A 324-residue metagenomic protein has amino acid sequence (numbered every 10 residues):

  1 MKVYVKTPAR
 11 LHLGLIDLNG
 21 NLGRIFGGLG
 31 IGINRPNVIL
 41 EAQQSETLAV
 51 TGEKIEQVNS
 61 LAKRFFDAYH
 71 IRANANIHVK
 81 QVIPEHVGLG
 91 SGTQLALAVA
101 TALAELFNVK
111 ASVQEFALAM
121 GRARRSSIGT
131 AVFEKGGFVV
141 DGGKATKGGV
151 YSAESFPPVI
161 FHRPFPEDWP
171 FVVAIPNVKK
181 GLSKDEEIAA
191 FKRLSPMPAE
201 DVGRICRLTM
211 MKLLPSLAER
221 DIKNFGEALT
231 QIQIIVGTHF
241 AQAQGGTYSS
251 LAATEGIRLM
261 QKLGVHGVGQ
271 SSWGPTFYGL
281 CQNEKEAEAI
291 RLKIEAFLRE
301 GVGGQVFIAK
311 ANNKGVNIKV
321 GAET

Functional and structural regions predicted by a protein language model:
M1-L89, A104-V113, N312-K314, I318-T324: ATP-binding N-lobe of GHMP and related small-molecule kinases
K2-K6, G14, G20-I25, S112-H266 (+1 more regions): ATP-dependent small-molecule kinase catalytic core of the GHMP/sugar-kinase superfamily and closely related
I33-N34, Q261, G269-W273, E300: A structural signal for short secondary-structure junctions
I33-R35, G92, F165-F171: Short Pro/Gly-enriched coil loops immediately N-terminal to beta-strands
I39-A42, V265-S271: Short, flexible, solvent-exposed loop/turn segments with mixed acidic/basic and small polar residues
T47-A49, F138-V139, F277: Hydrophobic residues embedded in beta-strands of well-ordered beta-sheets
Q81-E105, R125-F133, V268-S272: Glycine/serine-rich anion-binding loops at beta->alpha junctions that coordinate negatively charged ligand groups
G274-L280: N-terminal pre-core extensions flanking Radical SAM catalytic domains
